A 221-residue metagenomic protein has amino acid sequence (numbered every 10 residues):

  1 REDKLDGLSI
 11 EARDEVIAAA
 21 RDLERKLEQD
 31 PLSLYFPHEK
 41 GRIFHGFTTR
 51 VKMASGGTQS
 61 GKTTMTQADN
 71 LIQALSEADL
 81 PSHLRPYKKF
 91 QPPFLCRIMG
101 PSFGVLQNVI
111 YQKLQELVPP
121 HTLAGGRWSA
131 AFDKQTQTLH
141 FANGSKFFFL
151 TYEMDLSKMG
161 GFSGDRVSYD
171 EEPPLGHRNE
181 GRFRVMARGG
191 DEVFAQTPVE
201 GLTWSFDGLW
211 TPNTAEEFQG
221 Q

Functional and structural regions predicted by a protein language model:
R1-Q221: Phosphate/NTP-binding elements of NTP-utilizing enzymes
